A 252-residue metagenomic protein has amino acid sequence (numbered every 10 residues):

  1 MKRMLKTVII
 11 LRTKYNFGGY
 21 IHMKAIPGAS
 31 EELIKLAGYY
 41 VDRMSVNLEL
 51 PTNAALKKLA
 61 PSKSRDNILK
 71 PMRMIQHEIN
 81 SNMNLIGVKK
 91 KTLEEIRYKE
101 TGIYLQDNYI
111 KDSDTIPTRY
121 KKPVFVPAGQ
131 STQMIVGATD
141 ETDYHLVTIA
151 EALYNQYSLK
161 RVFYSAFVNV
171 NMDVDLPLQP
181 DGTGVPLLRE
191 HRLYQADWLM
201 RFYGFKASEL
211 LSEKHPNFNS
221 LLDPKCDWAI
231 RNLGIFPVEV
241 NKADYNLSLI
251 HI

Functional and structural regions predicted by a protein language model:
M1-T132, A138-D140, L153, V168-P180: Conserved Radical SAM active-site core
A37, I149-A150, A196: Aromatic/hydrophobic pocket-lining residues that form π-stacking "cages" and hydrophobic walls in ligand
R65-M72, D143, V147, E190-L193: Amphipathic alpha-helical transducer elements in NTP-driven molecular machines
N84-K91, F163-Y164, F205-S212: Flexible, glycine/charged-enriched surface loops at secondary-structure junctions
G129-I135, T139, K160-R161, S165-N169 (+2 more regions): Catalytic cores of enzyme domains
D143-F163, V174-L176: A conserved active-site cap/scaffold subdomain adjacent to cofactor or substrate pockets
D175-S248: Long, highly charged, low-complexity intrinsically disordered interaction regions that mediate electrostatic DNA/RNA
I250-I252: Conserved small/polar residues in nucleotide/adenosyl-binding loops
